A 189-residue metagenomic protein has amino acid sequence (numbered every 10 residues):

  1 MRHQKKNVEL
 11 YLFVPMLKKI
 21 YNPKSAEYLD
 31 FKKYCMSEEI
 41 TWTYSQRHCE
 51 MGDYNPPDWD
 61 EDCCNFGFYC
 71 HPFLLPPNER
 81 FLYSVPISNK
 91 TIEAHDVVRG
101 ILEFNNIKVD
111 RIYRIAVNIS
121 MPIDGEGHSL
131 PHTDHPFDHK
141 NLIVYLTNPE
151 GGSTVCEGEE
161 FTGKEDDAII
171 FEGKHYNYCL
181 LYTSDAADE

Functional and structural regions predicted by a protein language model:
R2-D110: Non-heme Fe(II)/2-oxoglutarate
I119-H135: Conserved short histidine dyad/triad with adjacent acidic residue
E126-H128, F137, Y145-K164: A short beta-strand-loop-beta hairpin characteristic of the jelly-roll/cupin
L130-P131, Y176-L181: Short beta-strand His + acidic residue motifs that chelate non-heme Fe in jelly-roll/DSBH and cupin folds
L142-V144, S184: A short hydrophobic beta-strand segment most commonly corresponding to one strand of the jelly-roll/cupin
T162-N177: Conserved metal-binding segment of the jelly-roll/cupin
Y182-E189: Conserved small/polar residues in nucleotide/adenosyl-binding loops
